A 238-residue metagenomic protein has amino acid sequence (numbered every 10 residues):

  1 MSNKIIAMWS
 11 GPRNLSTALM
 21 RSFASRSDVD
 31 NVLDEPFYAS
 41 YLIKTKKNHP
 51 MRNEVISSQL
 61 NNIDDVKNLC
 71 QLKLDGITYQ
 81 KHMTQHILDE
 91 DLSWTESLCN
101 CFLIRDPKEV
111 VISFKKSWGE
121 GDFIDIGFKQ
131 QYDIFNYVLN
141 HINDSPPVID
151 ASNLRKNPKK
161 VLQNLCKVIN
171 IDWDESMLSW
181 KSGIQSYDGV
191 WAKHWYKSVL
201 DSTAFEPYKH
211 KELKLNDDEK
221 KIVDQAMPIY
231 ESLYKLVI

Functional and structural regions predicted by a protein language model:
M1-A7, D172-I238: PAPS-dependent sulfotransferases, especially Golgi type II membrane carbohydrate sulfotransferases
M1-K73: PAPS-dependent sulfotransferase catalytic core
R26-V29, V168-D172, S202: Phosphate/oxyanion-binding loops and surfaces in catalytic or ligand/nucleic-acid-binding neighborhoods
S40-L42, V110, G183: Generic structural signal for helix capping and beta-alpha/helix-loop junctions
R52-L60, D122-I126, H194-A204: A polyampholytic, Gly/Pro-enriched intrinsically disordered region
S57-N68, Y132-F135, L200-Y208: Short, basic, helix/turn surface patches
L74-T78: Loop/turn-to-beta-strand initiation segments
Y79-S176, V190, Y196: PAPS-dependent sulfotransferase catalytic domain
